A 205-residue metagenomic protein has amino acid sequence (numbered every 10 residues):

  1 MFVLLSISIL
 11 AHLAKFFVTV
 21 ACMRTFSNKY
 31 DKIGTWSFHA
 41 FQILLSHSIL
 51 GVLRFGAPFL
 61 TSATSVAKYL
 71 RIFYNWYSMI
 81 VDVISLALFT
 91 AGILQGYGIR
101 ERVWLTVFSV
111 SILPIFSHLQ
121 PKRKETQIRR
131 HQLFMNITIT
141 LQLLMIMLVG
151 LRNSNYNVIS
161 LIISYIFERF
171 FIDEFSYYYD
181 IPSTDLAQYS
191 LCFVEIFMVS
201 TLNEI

Functional and structural regions predicted by a protein language model:
M1-H39, A57-I72, F89-I205: Polytopic alpha-helical membrane-helix bundles and their juxtamembrane interface segments in multi-pass membrane
F38-P58: A generic, lipid-embedded transmembrane alpha helix
H47-L50, S85, Y189: Long, contiguous hydrophobic alpha-helical segments, chiefly transmembrane helices and signal peptides
I80-G92: Ordered, amphipathic secondary-structure segments that act as subunit-interaction surfaces in large macromolecular
